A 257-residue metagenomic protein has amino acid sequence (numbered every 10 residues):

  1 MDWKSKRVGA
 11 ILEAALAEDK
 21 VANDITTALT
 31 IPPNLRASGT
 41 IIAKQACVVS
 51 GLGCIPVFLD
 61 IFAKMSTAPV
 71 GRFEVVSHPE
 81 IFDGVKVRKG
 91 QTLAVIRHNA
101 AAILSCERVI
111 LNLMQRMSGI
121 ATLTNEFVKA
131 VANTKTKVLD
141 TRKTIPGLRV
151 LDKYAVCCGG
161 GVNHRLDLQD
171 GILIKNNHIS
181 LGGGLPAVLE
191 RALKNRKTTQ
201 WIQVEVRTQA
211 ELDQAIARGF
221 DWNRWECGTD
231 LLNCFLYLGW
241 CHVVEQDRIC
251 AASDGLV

Functional and structural regions predicted by a protein language model:
M1-R218, W222: Acidic/glycine-rich phosphate/pyrophosphate-binding loops and surrounding catalytic core that coordinate Mg2+
V70, P186, L232-F235, S253: Generic N-terminal initiation segments characterized by hydrophobic and/or small/turn-forming residues
V131, L236-L238: A generic structural signal for well-ordered alpha-helical segments
T141-K143, V204-A210, E226-C227, C241-V257: Glycine-rich beta-to-alpha transition loops that act as phosphate-gripper elements at the mouths of alpha/beta enzyme
L151-D152, V156, L231-L232, G239-V244 (+1 more regions): Active-site/ligand-binding-proximal alpha/beta "capping" segment
A192, A215, L236, L256-V257: Generic structural signal for hydrophobic
